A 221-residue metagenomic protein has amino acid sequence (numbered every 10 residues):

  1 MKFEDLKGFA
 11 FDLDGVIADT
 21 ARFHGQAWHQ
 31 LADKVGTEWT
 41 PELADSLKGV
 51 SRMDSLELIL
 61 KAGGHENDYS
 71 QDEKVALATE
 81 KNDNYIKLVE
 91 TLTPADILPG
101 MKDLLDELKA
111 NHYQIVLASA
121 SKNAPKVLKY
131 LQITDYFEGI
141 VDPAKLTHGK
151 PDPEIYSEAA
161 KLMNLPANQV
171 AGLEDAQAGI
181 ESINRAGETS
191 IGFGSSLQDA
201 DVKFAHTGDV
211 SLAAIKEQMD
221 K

Functional and structural regions predicted by a protein language model:
M1-D45: Active-site neighborhood of HAD-like aspartate-dependent phosphohydrolases
M1-G8, K102, D106-E107, S121-K221: Asp-based, Mg2+/Mn2+-dependent phosphohydrolase catalytic module
D5, K87-I115: Short, acidic loop-to-helix structural element flanking the phosphoryl-transfer center in phosphate-processing enzymes
I17, I97, L117, G172: Conserved SAM-binding loop
G25, H29, R52-E57, A78 (+2 more regions): An amphipathic alpha-helix signature
H29-G64, Q71: Alpha-helical substrate-recognition element adjacent to the catalytic core
E38, K61-P99: Metal-dependent phosphoesterase signature
H112-V116, A167-V170: Short active-site oxyanion
